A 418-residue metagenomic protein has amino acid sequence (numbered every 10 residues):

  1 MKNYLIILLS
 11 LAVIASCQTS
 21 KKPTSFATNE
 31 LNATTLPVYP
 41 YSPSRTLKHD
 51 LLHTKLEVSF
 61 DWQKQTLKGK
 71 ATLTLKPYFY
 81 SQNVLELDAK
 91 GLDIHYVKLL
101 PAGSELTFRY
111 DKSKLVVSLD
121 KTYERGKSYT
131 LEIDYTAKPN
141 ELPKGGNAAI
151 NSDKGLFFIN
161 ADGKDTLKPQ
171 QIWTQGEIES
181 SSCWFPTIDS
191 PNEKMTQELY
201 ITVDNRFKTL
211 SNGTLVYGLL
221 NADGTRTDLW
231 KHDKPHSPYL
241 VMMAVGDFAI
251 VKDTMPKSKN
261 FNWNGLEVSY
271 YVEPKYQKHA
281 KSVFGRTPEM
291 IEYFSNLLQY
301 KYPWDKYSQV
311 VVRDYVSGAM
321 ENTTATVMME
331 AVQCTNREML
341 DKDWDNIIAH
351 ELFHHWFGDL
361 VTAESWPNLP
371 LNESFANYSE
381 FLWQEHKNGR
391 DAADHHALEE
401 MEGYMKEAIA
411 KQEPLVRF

Functional and structural regions predicted by a protein language model:
M1-L5, Q18: Positively charged n-region of N-terminal signal peptides that target proteins for export
Y4-A12: Sec-dependent N-terminal signal peptides
V13-C17, L382-W383: Hydrophobic membrane-targeting alpha-helices
C17-P303: Acidic/His-enriched low-complexity segments
K21-K22, L31-A33, I94, S113-L115 (+2 more regions): Hydrophobic alpha-helical and helix-loop surface patches within well-folded domains that function as non-catalytic
